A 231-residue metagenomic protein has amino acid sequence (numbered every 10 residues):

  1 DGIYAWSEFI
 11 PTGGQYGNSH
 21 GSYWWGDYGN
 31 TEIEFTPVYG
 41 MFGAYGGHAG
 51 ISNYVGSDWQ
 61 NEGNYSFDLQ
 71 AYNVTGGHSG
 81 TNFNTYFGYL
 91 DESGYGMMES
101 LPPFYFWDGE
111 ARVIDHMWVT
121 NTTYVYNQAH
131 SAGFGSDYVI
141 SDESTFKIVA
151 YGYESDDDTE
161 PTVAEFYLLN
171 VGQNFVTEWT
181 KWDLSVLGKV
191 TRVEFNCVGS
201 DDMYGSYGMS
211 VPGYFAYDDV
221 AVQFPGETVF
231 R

Functional and structural regions predicted by a protein language model:
D1-P102, G109: N-terminal targeting leaders for non-cytosolic proteins
E99-W107, S131-Y138: Short secondary-structure capping micro-motifs at structural edges
G109-H116, K189-V190: Extended extracellular/luminal ectodomain segments enriched in beta-structured repeat modules
W118-T120, D137: Short edge beta-strand/loop segments characteristic of extracellular beta-sandwich folds
T122-N127, D201-Y204: Short catalytic/ligand-binding loop motif for oxyanion handling, primarily in non-cytosolic enzymes, centered on
V125-Q128, T228-F230: Short acidic, Gly/Pro-enriched loop/turn segments at secondary-structure junctions
Q128-I148: Short coil-to-beta strand junction motifs in C2/discoidin
T145-F230: Terminal, low-complexity interaction segments
